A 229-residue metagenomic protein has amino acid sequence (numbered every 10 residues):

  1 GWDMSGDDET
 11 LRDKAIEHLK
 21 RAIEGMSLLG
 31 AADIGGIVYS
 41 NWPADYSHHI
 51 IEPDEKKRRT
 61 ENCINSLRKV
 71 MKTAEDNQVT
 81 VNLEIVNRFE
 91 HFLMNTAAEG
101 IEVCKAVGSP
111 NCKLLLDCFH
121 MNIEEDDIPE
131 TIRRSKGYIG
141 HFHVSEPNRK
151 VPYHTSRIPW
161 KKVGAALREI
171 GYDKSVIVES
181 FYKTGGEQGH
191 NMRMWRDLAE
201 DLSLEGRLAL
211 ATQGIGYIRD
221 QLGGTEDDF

Functional and structural regions predicted by a protein language model:
G1, V38-W42, I85-F89, C118-H120 (+2 more regions): Active-site-proximal loop/turn and secondary-structure-junction residues that shape catalytic pockets, frequently
M4-K113, D201, E205-A209, D228: Active-site acidic/histidine proton-transfer and metal-coordination neighborhood in alpha/beta enzyme cores
G30-A32, R68, M94-L116, N122-F229: Histidine-acidic metal/acid-base catalytic patches
